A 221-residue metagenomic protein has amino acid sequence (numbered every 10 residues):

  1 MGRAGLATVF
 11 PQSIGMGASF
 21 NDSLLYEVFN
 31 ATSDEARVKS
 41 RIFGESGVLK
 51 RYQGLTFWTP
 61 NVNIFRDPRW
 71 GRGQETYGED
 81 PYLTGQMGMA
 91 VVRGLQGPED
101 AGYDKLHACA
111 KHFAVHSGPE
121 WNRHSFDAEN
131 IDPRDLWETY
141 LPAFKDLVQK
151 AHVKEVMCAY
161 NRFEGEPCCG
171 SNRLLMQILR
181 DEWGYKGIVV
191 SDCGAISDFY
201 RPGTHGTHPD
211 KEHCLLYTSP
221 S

Functional and structural regions predicted by a protein language model:
M1-P220: Glycoside hydrolase catalytic-domain context in secreted enzymes
